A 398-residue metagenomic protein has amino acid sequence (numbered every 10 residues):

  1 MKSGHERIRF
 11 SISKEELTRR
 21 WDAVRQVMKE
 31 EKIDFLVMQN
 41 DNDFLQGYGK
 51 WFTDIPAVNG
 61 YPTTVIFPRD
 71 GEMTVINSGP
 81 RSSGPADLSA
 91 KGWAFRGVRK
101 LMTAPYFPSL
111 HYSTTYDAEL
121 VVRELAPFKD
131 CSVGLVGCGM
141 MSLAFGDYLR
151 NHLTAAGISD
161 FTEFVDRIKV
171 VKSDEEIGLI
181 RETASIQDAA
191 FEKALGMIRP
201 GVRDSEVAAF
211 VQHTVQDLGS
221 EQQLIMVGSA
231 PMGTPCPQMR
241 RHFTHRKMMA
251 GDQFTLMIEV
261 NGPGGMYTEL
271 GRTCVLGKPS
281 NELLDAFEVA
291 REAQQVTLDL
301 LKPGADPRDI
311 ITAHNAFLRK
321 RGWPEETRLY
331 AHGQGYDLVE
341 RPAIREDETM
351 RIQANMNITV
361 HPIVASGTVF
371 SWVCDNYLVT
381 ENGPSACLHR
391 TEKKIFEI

Functional and structural regions predicted by a protein language model:
M1-I398: Active-site neighborhoods and metal-handling regions in enzymes and metal-associated proteins
